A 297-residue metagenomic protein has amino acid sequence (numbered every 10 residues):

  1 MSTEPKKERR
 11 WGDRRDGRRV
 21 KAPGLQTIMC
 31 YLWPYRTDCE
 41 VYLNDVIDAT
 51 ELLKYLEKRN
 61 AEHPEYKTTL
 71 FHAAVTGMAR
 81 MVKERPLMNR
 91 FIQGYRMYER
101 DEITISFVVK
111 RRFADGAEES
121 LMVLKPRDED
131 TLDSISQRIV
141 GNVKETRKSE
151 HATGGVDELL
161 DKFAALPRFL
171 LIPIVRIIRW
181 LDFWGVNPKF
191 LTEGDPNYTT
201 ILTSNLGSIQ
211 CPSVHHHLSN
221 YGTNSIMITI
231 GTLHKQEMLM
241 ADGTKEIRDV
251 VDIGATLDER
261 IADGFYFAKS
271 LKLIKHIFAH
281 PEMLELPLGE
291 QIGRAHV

Functional and structural regions predicted by a protein language model:
M1-R294: C-terminal catalytic/motor cores of large multi-domain enzyme assemblies
